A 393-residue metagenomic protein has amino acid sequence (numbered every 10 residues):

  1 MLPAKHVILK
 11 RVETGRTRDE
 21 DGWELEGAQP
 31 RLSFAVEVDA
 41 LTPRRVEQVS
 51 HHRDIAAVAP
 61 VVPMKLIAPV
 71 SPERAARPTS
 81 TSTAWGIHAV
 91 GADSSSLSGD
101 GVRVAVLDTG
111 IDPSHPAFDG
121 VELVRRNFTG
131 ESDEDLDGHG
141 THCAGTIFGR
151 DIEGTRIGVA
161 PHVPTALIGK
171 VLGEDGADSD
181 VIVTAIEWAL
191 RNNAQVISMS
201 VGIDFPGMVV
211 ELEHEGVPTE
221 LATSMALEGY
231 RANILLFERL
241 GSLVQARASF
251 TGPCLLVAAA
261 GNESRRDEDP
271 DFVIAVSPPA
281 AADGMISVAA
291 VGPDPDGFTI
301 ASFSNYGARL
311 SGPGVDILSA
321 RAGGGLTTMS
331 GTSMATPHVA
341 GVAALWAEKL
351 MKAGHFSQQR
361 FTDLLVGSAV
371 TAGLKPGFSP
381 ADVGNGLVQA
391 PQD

Functional and structural regions predicted by a protein language model:
M1-A4, E13-T83: Autoinhibitory propeptides
E26, A40-Q48, V70-V106, R126-L136 (+4 more regions): N-terminal domain-start motif of subtilase-like serine proteases
A59, T129, L167, L255-V257 (+3 more regions): Structural detector of well-ordered beta-strand residues that form the stable sheet scaffold of enzyme domains
D93-V124, E131-D180, N192-Q195, S200-V209 (+5 more regions): Subtilisin-like serine protease catalytic core
V102-R103, L107-P116, D267-L350, V366 (+1 more regions): Extracellular S/T/G-rich loop segment that most often corresponds to the catalytic His/Ser-adjacent loop
A144-I147, L167-L172, E187, Q195 (+1 more regions): Hydrolase catalytic cores
V171-P278, A322-T336, L374-S379: Substrate-binding/access-modulating region of protease and related hydrolase catalytic domains
